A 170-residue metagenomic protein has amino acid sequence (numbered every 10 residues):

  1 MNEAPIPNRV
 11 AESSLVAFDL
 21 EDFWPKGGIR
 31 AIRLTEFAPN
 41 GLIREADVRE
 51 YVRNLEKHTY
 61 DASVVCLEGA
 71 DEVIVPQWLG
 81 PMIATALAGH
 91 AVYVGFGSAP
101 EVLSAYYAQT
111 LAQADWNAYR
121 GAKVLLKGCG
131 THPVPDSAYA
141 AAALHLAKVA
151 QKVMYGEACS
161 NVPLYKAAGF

Functional and structural regions predicted by a protein language model:
M1-G80, A84, H90-Y93, A150-K152 (+2 more regions): N-terminal, charge-rich interaction modules
V52-R53, A112, S137, H145: A domain-level signal for the structural core that forms small-molecule/cofactor-binding pockets and catalytic centers
E56-H58, D115-A118: Short, flexible, solvent-exposed loop/turn segments with mixed acidic/basic and small polar residues
V64-A70, G95-G97, K123-C129: Short glycine-rich or small-residue beta-strand-to-loop segments that form or flank ligand, phosphate, metal/Fe-S
A70-Q77, C129-S137, S160-N161: Gly/Ser/Thr-rich loops at beta-strand to alpha-helix junctions that form or flank small-molecule/cofactor-binding
L79-N117, G156-P163: Long, charge-dense
G80-A86, S137-L146: Short, aromatic/basic amphipathic alpha-helical patches
W116-A140: Extended, charge-rich low-complexity interaction segments
